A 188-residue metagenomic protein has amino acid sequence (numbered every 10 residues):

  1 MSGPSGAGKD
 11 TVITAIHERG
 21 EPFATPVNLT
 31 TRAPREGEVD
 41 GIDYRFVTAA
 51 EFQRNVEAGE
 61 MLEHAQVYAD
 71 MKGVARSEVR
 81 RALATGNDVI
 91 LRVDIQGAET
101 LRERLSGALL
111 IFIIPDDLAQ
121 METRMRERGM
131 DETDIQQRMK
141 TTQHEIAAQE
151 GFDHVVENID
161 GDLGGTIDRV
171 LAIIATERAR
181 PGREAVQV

Functional and structural regions predicted by a protein language model:
S2-P4: P-loop (Walker A) phosphate-binding loop of NTP-binding proteins
A7: ATP-binding Walker
D10: Walker A/P-loop
I13-T14: The feature captures the helix immediately C-terminal to the Walker
H17-P26: Post-Walker A helix-loop "phosphate-sensing" segment adjacent to the P-loop in P-loop NTPases
T30-V89, I95-Q96: ATP-dependent small-molecule kinase phosphotransfer cores that center on conserved nucleotide phosphate-binding segments
V89-D94, E103-R128: Conserved phosphate-donor/acceptor-positioning beta-strand/loop module used by diverse small-molecule
T123-G129, H144-V188: NTP-dependent small-molecule kinase module
